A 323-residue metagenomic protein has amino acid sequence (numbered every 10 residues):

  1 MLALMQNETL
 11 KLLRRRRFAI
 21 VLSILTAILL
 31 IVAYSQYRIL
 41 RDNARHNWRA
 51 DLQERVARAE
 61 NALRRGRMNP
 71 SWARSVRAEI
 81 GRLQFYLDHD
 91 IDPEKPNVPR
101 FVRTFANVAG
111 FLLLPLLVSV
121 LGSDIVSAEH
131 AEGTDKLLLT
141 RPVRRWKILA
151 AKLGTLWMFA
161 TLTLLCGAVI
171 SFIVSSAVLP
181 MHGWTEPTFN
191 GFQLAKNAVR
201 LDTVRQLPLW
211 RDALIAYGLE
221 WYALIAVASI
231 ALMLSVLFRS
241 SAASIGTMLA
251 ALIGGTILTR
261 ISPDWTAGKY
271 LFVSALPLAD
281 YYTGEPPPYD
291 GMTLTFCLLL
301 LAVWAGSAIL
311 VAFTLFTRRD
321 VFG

Functional and structural regions predicted by a protein language model:
M1-L25, A150: Aromatic- and glycine-rich beta-strand/loop motifs that create alpha-glucan
Q6, K11-R15, M233-L237, L300-G323: Junction motif at the cytosolic side of a transmembrane helix
R17, R144-W146, S240-I245: Membrane-helix interface segments
L22-L25, K152, M248-L249, L301: Residue-level recognition of transmembrane alpha-helices in multi-pass small-molecule transporters/permeases
I28-R55, G81-A128, A150-A228, L232 (+2 more regions): Secretory targeting signals
Y34-R38, M181, S241-V273: Transmembrane helix segments
V118-G122, D135, I170, I230 (+4 more regions): Hydrophobic/aromatic residues in alpha-helical transmembrane segments
A131-A150: Interfacial "coupling" helices/loops that link adjacent transmembrane helices in transporter permeases
